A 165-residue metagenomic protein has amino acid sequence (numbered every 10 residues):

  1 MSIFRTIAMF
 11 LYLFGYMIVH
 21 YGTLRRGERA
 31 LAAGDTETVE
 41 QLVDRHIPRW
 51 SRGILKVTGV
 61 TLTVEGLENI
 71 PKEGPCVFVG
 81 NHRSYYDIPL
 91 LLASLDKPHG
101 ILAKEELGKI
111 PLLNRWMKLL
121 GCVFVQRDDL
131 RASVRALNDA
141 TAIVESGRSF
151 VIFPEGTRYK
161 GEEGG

Functional and structural regions predicted by a protein language model:
M1-T63, R115-W116: A transmembrane-helix-recognition feature enriched in membrane-embedded lipid enzymes and envelope glyco-/phospholipid
V57-G165: Soluble catalytic domains of membrane acyltransferases
